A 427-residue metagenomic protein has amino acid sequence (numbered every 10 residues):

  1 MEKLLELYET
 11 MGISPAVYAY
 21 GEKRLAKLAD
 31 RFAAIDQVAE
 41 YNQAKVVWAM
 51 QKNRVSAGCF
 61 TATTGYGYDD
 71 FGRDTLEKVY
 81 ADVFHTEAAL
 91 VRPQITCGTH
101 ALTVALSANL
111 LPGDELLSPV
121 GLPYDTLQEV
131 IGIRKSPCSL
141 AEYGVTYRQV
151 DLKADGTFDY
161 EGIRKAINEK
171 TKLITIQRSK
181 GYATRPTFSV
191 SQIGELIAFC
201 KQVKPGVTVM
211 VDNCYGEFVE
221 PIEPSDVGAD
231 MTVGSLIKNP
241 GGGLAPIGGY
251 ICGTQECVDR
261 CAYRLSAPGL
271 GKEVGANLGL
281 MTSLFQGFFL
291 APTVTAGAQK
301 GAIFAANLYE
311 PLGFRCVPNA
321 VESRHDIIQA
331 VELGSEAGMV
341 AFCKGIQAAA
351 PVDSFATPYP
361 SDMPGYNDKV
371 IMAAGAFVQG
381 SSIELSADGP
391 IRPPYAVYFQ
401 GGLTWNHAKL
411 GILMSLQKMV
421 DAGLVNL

Functional and structural regions predicted by a protein language model:
L4-L25, A29, V46-K52, S56-C59 (+8 more regions): Conserved PLP-enzyme active-site core in the AAT-like
R31-I35: Short N-terminal edge-element motif at the start of the domain
V38-Q43: Acidic, PIN/NYN-like endoribonuclease modules and their adjacent C-terminal/linker elements
C59, T63-T64, L90-P93, I327-E332: Short glycine-rich or small-residue beta-strand-to-loop segments that form or flank ligand, phosphate, metal/Fe-S
V79: Solvent-exposed, charged/polar functional surfaces in cytosolic regulatory/catalytic domains
E310-L427: Conserved C-terminal alpha-helix-loop-beta "cap" of PLP-dependent enzymes that closes/shapes the active-site mouth
